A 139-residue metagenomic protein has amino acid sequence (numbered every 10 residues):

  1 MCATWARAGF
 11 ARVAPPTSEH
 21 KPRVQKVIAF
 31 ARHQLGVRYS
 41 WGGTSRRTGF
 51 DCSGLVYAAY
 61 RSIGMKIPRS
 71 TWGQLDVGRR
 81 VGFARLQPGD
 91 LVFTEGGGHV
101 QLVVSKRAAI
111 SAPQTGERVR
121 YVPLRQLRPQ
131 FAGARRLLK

Functional and structural regions predicted by a protein language model:
M1-R38, A84, R128-K139: Intrinsically disordered, low-complexity, Pro/Ser/Thr/Asn/Gly/Ala-rich spacer/linker segments adjacent to signal
G9-P16, M65, W72-G82, G98 (+1 more regions): Aromatic- and glycine-rich peptidoglycan recognition patches
P16-H20, S45-G49, P123-L124: Alpha-helix initiation/capping motif
V37-P88: Catalytic cysteine-centered active-site loop
D51, G98-H99: Short loop/turn microsegments at loop-to-beta-strand junctions
